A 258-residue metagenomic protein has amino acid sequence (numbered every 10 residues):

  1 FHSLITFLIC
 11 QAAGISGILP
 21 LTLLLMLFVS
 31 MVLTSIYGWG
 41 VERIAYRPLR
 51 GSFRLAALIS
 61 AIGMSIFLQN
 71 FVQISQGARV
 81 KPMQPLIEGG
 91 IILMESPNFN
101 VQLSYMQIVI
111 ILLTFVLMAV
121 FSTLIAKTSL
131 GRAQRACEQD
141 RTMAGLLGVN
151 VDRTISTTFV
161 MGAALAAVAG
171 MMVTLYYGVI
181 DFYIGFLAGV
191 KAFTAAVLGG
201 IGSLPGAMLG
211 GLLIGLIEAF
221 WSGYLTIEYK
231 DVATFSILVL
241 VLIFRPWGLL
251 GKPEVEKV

Functional and structural regions predicted by a protein language model:
F1-A12, G40-A56, A196-L204: Single transmembrane alpha-helix segments in multi-pass membrane proteins
H2-A13, I214-Y224: Interfacial segments of multi-pass membrane proteins
S3-F7, S30-Y37, M64-V72, I111-S122 (+3 more regions): Hydrophobic core segments of alpha-helical transmembrane domains in multi-pass membrane transport and ion-translocation
C10-L24, E95-N100: Short helix-coil transition/hinge motifs at the ends and kinks of transmembrane helices, capturing the brief
I15-M64, F71, L209-I214, R245-P246: Alpha-helical transmembrane segments within multi-pass membrane transporters and channels
L23-V32, F159-A166, M172-S236: Transmembrane alpha-helical segments in multi-pass inner-membrane proteins
P48-L49, A57-K127, T154-T157, F220 (+4 more regions): Transmembrane helix-bundle core of multi-pass membrane transporters and related energy-transducing complexes
F99-I180, L204-L209: Helix-loop-helix "hairpin" substructures at the membrane interface of multi-pass membrane proteins
